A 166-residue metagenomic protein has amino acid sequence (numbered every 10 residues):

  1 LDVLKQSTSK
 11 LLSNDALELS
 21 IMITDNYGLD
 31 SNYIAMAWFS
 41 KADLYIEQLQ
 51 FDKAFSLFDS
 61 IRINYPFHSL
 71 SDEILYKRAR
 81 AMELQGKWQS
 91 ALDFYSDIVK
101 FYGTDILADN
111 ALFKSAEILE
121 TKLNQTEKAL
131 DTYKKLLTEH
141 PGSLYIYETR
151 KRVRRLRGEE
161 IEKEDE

Functional and structural regions predicted by a protein language model:
L1-E166: Acidic, polar-rich low-complexity tracts and alpha-helical solenoid repeat scaffolds
